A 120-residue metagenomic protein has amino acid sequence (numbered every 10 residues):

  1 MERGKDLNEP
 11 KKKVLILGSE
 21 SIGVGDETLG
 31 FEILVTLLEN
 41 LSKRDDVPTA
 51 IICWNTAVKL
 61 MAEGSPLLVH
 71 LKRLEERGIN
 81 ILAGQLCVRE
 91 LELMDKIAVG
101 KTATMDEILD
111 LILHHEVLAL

Functional and structural regions predicted by a protein language model:
E2, K11-G64: Conserved mixed alpha/beta catalytic, RNA-binding, or beta-rich assembly cores of soluble enzyme, regulatory
E2-G4, A119: The feature marks the mature, well-folded catalytic cores of soluble enzymes
D6-E9, R44-D45, L74, L109-I112: Solvent-exposed alpha-helices and their adjacent loops that cap or buttress functional pockets in soluble metabolic
L38, L68-K72, L109: Short amphipathic alpha-helical segments and helix-helix/interface helices
P48, G78, H114-H115: Short, well-ordered alpha-helix to beta-strand connector turns
C53, L82-G84, L118-L120: General beta-strand structural signal in soluble alpha/beta enzymes
L67-L93: A glycine-rich helix N-cap at a beta->alpha junction
L91-L120: C-terminal structural segments of small proteins and small subunits
